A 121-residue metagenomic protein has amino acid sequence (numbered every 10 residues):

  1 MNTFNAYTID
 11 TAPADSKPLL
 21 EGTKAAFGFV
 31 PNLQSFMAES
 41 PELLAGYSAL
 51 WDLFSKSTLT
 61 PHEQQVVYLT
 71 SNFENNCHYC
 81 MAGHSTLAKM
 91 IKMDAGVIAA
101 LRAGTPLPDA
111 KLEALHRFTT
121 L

Functional and structural regions predicted by a protein language model:
M1-L121: Hydrophobic alpha-helical segments
